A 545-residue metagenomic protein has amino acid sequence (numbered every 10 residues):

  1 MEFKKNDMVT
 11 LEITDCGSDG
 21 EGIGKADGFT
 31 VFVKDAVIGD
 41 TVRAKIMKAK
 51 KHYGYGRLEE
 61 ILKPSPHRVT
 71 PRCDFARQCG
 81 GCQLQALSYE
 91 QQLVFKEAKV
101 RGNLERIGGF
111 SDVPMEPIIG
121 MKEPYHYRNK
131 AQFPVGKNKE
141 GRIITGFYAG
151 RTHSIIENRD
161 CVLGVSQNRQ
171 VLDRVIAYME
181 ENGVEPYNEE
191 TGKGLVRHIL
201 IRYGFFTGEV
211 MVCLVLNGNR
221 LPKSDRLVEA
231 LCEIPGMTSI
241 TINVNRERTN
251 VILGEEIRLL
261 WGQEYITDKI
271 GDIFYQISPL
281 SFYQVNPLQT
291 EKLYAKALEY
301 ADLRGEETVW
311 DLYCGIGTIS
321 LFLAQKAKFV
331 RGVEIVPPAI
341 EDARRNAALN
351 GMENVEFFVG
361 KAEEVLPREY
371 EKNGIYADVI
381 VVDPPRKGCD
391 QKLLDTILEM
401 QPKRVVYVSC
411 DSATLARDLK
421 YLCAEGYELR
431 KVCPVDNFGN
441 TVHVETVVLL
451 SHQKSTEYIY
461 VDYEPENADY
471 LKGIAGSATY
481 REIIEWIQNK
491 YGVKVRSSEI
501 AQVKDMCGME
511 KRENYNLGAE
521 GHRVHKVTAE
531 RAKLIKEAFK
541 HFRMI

Functional and structural regions predicted by a protein language model:
M1-F75, E356-F357, E364: Terminal RNA-binding accessory module
E2-T10, S18, K223-I234, T238-K472 (+1 more regions): Rossmann-like S-adenosyl-L-methionine
G22-D27, G146-A149, C213-V215, A343: Short, acidic/hydrophobic/Gly-rich beta-strand patch recurrent on exposed beta strands that often constitutes part
E59-P71, R77-P186, L221: Extended interfacial segments that mediate partner engagement and assembly in macromolecular machines
I201, G208-N217, F274-S278, V379: Short, aliphatic-rich beta-strand segments
S477, V524-I545: Phospho-regulated, low-complexity intrinsically disordered regions of nuclear gene-regulatory and chromatin-associated
T479-Y491, A501-C507: DNA-recognition alpha helix
K511-R523: Short Lys/Arg-enriched helix C-cap and helix-to-coil transition segments that create basic nucleic-acid-contact patches
